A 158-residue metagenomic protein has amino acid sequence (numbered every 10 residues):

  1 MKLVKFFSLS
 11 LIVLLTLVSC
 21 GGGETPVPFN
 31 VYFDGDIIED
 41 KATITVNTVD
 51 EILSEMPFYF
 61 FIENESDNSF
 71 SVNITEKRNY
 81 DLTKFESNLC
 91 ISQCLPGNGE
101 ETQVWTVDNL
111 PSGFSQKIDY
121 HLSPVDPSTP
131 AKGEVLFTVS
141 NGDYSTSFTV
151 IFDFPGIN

Functional and structural regions predicted by a protein language model:
M1-S8: Bacterial N-terminal signal peptides that target proteins for export
T16-S19: C-terminal motif of bacterial Sec signal peptides marking the signal peptidase cleavage site
G23-S69: Beta-sheet-dominated interaction scaffolds and their linkers
E63-S69, N79, V125-P127, G142: Short solvent-exposed strand-capping/beta-turn motif centered on an Asx-Ser/Thr pair
E65-V72, T146, F154: Short acidic/proline- and small/hydrophobic-mixed sequence motifs that coincide with surface turns and coil-to-beta
D67-S115: Surface-exposed binding patches on compact interaction domains or structured appendages
F114-D126: Short, hydrophobic beta-strand segments
D126-G156: Terminal connector regions
